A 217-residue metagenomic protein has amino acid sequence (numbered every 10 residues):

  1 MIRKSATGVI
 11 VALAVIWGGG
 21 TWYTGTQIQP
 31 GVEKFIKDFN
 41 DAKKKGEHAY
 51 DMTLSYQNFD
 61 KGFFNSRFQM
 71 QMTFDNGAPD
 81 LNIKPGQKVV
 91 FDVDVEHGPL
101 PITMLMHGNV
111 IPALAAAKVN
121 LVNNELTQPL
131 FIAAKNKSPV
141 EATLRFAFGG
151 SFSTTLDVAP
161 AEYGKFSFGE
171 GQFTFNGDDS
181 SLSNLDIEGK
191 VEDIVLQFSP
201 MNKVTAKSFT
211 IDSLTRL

Functional and structural regions predicted by a protein language model:
M1-L13: N-terminal Sec-pathway targeting helices
T7-G8, G18-L217: Glycine-rich, small/hydroxylated-residue low-complexity segments
